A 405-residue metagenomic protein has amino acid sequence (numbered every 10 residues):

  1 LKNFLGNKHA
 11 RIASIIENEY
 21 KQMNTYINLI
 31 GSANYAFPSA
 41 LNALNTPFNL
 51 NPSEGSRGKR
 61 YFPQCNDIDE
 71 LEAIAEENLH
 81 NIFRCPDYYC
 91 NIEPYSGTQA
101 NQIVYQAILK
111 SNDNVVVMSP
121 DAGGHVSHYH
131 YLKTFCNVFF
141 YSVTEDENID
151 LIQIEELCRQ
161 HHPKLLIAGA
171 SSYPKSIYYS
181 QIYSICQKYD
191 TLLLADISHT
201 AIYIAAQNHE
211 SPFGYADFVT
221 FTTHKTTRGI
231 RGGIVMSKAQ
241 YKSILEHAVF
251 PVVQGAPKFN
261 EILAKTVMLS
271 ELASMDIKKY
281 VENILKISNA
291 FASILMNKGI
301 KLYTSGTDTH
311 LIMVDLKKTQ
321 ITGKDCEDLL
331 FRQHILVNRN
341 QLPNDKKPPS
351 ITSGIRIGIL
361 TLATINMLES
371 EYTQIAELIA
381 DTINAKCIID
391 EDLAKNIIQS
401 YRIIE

Functional and structural regions predicted by a protein language model:
L1-H80, I403-E405: N-terminal glycine-rich, Lys/His-bearing helix-loop that initiates the first secondary-structure elements of many
A10, K286, P349-E405: PLP-dependent enzyme catalytic core of the Aspartate aminotransferase-like
E19-T25, L50-G58, K242-E246, T266-E271 (+3 more regions): Short acidic (Asp/Glu) and glycine-rich catalytic loops that position anionic groups and cofactors
N28-I30, G58-C65, Y89-E93, I167-G169 (+3 more regions): Short glycine-rich or small-residue beta-strand-to-loop segments that form or flank ligand, phosphate, metal/Fe-S
E70, I74-G299, I359-L360, M367: Conserved PLP-enzyme active-site core in the AAT-like
I185, A290, I294-K298, D325-Q333 (+2 more regions): Generic non-transmembrane alpha-helical segments
K301-N366: Conserved PLP-binding catalytic core of the aspartate aminotransferase-like
